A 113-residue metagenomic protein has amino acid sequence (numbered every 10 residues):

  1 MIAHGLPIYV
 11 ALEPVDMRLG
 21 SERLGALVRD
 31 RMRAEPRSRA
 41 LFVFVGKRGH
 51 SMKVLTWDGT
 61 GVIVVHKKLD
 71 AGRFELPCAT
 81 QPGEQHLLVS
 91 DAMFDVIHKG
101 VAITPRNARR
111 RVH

Functional and structural regions predicted by a protein language model:
M1-H113: Polybasic/polar functional segments that serve as interface/processing modules
